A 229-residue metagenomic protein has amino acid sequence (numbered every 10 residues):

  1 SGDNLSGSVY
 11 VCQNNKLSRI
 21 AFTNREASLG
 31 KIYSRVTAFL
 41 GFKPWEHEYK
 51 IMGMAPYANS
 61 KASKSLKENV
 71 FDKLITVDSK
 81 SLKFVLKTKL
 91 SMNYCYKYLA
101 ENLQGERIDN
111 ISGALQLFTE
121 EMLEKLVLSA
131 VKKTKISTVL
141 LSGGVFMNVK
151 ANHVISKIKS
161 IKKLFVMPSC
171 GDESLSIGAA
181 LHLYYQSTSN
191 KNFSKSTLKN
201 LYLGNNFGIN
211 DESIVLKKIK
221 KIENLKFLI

Functional and structural regions predicted by a protein language model:
S1-I229: Short acidic/glycine-rich loops and adjacent helix/strand connectors that line catalytic pockets where negatively
